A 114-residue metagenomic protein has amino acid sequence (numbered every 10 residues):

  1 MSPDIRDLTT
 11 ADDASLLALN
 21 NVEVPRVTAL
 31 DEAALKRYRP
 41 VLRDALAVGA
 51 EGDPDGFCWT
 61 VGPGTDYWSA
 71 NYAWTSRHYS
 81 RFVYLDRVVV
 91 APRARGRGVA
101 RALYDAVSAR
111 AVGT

Functional and structural regions predicted by a protein language model:
M1-A34, A47-D55: Short amphipathic alpha-helix that is part of the acyltransferase structural core
P25, A94-R95: Residues in soluble alpha-helical coiled-coils and helical-bundle/repeat scaffolds
K36-L42: Short loop/turn motifs at secondary-structure junctions and domain boundaries
W59-R87: Conserved acyl-donor/pantetheine-binding loop and adjacent beta-alpha core of acyl/acetyltransferases and related
V90, G96-A109: Conserved acetyl-CoA-binding loop-helix of GNAT-fold acetyltransferases
A111-T114: Conserved GNAT acetyl-CoA-binding A-motif
